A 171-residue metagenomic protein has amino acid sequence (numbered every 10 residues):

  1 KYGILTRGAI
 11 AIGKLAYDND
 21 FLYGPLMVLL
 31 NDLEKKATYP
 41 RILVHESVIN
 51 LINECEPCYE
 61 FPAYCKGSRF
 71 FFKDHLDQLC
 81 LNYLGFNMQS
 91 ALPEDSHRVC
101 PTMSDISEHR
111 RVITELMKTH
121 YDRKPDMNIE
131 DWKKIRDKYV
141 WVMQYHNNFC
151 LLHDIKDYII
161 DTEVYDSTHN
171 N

Functional and structural regions predicted by a protein language model:
K1-L26: Catalytic core of nucleotidyl cyclases, primarily class III adenylyl/guanylyl cyclases
I4-T6, A37-P40: Short glycine-/polar-rich loops that comprise or flank the Walker A/P-loop and associated switch/sensor motifs
A9-A11, A16, A37, A63 (+1 more regions): A sequence-composition feature that detects small, non-aromatic residues
I10, V44-H45: Short loop/turn and capping residues at structural boundaries
I12-K14, L29-E34, I49: Acidic (Asp/Glu) carboxylate-rich active-site/surface patches
F21, D32, C55-E56: Charge-rich, low-complexity amphipathic helices in intrinsically disordered tails/linkers adjacent to domains
L26-L30, Y39: Hydrophobic, well-ordered secondary-structure segments
Y39-P40, E46-N171: Intrinsically disordered, glycine/charged-rich C-terminal tails and inter-domain linkers that flank nucleotidyl cyclase
